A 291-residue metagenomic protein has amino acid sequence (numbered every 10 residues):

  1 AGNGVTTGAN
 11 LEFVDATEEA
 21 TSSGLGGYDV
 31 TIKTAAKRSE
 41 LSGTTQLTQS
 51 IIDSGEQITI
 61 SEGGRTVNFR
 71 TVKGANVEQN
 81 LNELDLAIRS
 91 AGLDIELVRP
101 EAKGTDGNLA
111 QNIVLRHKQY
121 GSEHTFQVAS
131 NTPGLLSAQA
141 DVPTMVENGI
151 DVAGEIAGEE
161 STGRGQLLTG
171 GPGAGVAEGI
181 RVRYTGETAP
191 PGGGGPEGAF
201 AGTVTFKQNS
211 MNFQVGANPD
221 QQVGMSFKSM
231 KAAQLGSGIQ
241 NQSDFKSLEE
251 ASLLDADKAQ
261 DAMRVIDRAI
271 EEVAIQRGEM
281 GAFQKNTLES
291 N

Functional and structural regions predicted by a protein language model:
A1-E279: Bacterial flagellar/type III secretion structural subunits and associated motility module proteins, recognized via
R268, S290-N291: DHp/HisKA dimerization-phosphoacceptor four-helix bundle of two-component histidine kinases and homologous
I275-S290: Amphipathic alpha-helical coiled-coil segments
